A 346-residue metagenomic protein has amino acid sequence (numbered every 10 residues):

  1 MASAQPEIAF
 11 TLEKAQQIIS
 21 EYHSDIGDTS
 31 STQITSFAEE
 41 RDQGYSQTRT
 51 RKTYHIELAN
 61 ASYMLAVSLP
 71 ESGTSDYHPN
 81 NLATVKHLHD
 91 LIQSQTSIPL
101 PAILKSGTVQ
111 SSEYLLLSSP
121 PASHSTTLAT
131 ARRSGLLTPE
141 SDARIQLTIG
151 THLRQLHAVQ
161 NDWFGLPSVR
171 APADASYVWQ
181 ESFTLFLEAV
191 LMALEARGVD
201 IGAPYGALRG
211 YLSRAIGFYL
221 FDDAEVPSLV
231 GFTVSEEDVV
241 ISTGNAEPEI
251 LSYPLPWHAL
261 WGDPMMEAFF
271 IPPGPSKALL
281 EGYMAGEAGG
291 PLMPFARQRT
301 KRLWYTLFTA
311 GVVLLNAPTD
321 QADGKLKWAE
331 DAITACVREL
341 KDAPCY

Functional and structural regions predicted by a protein language model:
M1-Q33, V337-Y346: Regulatory N- and C-terminal appendages and interdomain linkers associated with kinase/kinase-like NTP transferase
P6-E7, V313-Y346: ATP/Mg2+ or Mg2+-diphosphate-binding catalytic cores that bind nucleotide phosphates or diphosphates via glycine-rich
T11, I19-S31, T108-V109, G135-L147 (+1 more regions): An alpha-helical support segment within catalytic cores of ATP-dependent transferases
F37-T184, A189: ATP-binding pocket architecture of kinase catalytic cores
M64-S68, A102-K105, P167-V169, L229-V234 (+3 more regions): Short beta-strand segments
V199-A203, G290-M293, Q321-K327: Structural helix-adjacent loops and short alpha-helical linkers that scaffold large soluble proteins
E225-L229, V240-L303: Active-site Asp-x-Gly
R302-V313: Hydrophobic alpha-helical segments that form the core of small-molecule binding pockets and/or dimer interfaces
